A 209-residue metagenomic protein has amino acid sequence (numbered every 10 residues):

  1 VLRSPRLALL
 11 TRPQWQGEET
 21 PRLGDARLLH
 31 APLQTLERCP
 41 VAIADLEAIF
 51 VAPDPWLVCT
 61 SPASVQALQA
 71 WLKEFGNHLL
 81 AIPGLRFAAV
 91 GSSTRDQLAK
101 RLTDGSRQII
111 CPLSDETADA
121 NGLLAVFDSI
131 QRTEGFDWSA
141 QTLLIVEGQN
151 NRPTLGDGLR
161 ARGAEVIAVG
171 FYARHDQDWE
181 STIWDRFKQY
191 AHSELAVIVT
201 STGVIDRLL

Functional and structural regions predicted by a protein language model:
V1-L209: Conserved beta-alpha
